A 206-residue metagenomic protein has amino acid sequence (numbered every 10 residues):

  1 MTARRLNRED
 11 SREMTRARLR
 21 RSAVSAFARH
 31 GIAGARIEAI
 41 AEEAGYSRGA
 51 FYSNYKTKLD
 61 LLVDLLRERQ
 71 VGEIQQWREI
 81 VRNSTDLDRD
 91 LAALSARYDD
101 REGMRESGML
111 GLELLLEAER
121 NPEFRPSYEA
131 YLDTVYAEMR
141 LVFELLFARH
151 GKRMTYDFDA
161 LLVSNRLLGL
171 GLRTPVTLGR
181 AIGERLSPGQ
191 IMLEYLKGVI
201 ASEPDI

Functional and structural regions predicted by a protein language model:
M1-A3, D64: Short, intrinsically disordered or compositionally biased N-terminal tails of bacterial proteins
R8, F124-P126, D133, A148-I206: Hydrophobic/aromatic-rich alpha-helical bundle segments in the mid-to-C-terminal region
S11-V24, I40, L65-R69, E73 (+1 more regions): Generic hydrophobic, amphipathic alpha-helix propensity
R18, S22-D60, D64: Helix-turn-helix
R18, S22-H30, Q76-I80, L110 (+3 more regions): Solvent-exposed, amphipathic alpha-helical segments
D64, Q75-G108, Y156-N165: Hydrophobic alpha-helical connector segments
Q75, E79, G103-M109, P122-R149 (+2 more regions): Amphipathic alpha-helical packing segments from all-alpha helical-bundle domains
D90, E102-P126, T174, L178: Amphipathic alpha-helical segments used for helix-helix packing
